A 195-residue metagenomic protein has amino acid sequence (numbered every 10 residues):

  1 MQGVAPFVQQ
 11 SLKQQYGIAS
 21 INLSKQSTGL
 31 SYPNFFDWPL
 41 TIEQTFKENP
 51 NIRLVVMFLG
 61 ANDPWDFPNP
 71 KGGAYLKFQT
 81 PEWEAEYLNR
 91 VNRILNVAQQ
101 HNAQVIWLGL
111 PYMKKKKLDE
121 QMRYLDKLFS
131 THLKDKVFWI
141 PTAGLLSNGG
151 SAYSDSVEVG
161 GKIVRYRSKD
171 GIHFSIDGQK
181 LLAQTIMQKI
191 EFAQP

Functional and structural regions predicted by a protein language model:
M1-P81: Conserved SGNH/GDSL esterase-like catalytic core that processes O-acyl groups on lipids and polysaccharides
Q2-Q9, P39-E43, L88-L95, M122 (+4 more regions): Extracytoplasmic/secreted envelope proteins and their assembly/folding machinery, especially bacterial periplasmic
Q15-A19, P50-V55, Q99-I106, K134-F138: Loop/turn elements at helix/coil->beta-strand transitions in domains of secreted/extracellular proteins
S20-L23, W107-L110, P141-T142: Surface-exposed patches in mature extracellular/periplasmic domains of secreted proteins
Y32, K77-E84, K115-D119, I176: Flexible, glycine- and charge-enriched loops at secondary-structure boundaries
F58-N62, P68, N92-D126: Active-site segments of SGNH/GDSL-like serine hydrolases that catalyze O-acetyl group transfer/hydrolysis on lipids
L76-L88, R167-I172: A short acidic, glycine-rich active-site loop that binds or catalyzes chemistry on phosphate/adenosine moieties
Y112-P195: Catalytic His-Asp segment of secreted/periplasmic serine-dependent ester chemistry enzymes
